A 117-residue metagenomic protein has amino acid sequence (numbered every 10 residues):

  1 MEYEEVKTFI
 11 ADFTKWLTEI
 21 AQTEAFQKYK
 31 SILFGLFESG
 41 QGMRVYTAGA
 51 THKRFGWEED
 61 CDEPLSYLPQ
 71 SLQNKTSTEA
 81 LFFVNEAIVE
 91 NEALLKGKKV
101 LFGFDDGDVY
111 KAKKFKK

Functional and structural regions predicted by a protein language model:
M1-A11, K15, Q22-A25, R54-F55 (+2 more regions): Acidic, proline/glycine-rich low-complexity IDRs
E19-G56: Amphipathic, interaction-prone secondary-structure segments
M43-T78, A112-F115: Intrinsically disordered, low-complexity regulatory segments enriched in Ser/Thr/Pro and charged residues
